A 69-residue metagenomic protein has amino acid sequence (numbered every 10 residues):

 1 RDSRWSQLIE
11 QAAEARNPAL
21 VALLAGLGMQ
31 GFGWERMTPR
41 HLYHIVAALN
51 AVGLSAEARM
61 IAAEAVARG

Functional and structural regions predicted by a protein language model:
R1-G69: Non-catalytic terminal/accessory regions
